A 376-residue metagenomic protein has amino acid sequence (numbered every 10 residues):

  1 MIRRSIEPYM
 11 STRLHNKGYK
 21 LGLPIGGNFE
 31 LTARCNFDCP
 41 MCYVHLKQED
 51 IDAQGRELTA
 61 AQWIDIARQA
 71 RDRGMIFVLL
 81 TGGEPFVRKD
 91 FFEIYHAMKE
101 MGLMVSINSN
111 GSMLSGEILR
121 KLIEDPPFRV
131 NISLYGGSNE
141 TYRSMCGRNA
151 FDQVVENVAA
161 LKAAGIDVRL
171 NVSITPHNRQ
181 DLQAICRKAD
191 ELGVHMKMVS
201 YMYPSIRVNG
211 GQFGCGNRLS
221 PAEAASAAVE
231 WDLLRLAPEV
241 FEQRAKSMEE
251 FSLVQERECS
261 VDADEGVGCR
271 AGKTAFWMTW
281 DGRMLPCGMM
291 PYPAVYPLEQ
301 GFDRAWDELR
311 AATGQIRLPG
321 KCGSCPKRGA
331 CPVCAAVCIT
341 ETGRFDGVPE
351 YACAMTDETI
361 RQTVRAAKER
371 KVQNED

Functional and structural regions predicted by a protein language model:
M1-R129: Conserved alpha-helical substructure of the radical SAM core
R4-R13, G18, L23, H45 (+2 more regions): Flexible mid-to-C-terminal extensions adjoining Fe-S/redox cofactors in radical SAM and related proteins
G26, G272-K273: Short coil/loop residues immediately preceding or within conserved phosphate-binding loops of NTP-utilizing enzyme
D38, G74, P126, I166-D167 (+3 more regions): Short loop/turn motifs at secondary-structure junctions
Q48-E57, R143-A150, T340: Short glycine-enriched, charge-decorated loop/helix-capping segments at active-site entrances that position
L58, K89, N149, H177-Q180 (+1 more regions): Residue-level signal for the nucleotide or nucleotide-sugar donor/cofactor binding architecture
L103, A275-F276: Generic short beta-strand
E124-A271, W277-L285, M289, P293: Radical SAM enzyme [4Fe-4S]-AdoMet core and its adjacent flexible, acidic and glycine-rich loops/tails across
